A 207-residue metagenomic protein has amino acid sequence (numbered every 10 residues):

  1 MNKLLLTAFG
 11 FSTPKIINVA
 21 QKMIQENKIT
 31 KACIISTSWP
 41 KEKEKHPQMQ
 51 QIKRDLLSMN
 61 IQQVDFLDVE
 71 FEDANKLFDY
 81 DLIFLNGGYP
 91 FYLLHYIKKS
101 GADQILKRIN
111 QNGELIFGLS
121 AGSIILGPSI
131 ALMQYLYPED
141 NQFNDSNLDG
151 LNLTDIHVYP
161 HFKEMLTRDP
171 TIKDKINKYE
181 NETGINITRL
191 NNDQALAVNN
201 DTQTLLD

Functional and structural regions predicted by a protein language model:
M1-L82: N-terminal beta1-alpha1 cap of cysteine-dependent amidohydrolase-like domains
L5-L6, L82-N86, F117-G118, H157-V158: Structural motif
K15-I17, E44, L94-Y96, L126-S129 (+2 more regions): Short glycine-/acidic-enriched loop or helix-start segments at secondary-structure transitions that form or flank
P47-Q51, I97-Q104, I172-K173: Charged helix-capping and loop-helix junction motifs
D65-E114: Flexible gly/pro-rich beta->alpha loop and the following alpha-helix that scaffold active-site loops
H95-Y96, D103-E164: Class I SAM-dependent methyltransferase SAM-binding "motif I" and its flanking Rossmann-like core
D149-D193, N199: Conserved anion/nucleotide-ligand pocket segment
A197-T202, D207: Short acidic-glycine loop/turn motifs at beta-strand connectors
